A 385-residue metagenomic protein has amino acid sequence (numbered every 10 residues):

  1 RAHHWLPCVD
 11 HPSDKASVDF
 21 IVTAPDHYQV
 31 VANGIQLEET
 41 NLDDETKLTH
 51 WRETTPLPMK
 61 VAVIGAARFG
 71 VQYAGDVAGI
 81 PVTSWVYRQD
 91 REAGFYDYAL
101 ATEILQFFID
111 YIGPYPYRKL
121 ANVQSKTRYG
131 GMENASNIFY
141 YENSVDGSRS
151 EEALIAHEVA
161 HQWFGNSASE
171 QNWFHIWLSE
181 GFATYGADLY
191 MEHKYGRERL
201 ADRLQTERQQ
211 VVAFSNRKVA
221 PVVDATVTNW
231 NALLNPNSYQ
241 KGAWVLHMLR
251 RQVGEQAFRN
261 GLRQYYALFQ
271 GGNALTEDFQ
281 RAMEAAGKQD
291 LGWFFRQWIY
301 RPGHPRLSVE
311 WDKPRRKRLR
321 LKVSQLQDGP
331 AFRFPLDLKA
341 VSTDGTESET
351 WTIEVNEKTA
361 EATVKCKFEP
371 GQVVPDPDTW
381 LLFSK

Functional and structural regions predicted by a protein language model:
A2, P7-A156, Y185-D188: Hydrophobic helix-coil surface modules that form long, contiguous segments used for peptide/substrate interaction
P7, Y87-Y96, N172-W173, A232-N235 (+2 more regions): Second-shell loop/turn segments in exported
V31, L291-G292, P305-L307, W311-D376: Beta-strand-rich binding/interaction modules
A78-P81, G131-M132, H157-Q162, V212-T226: Active-site-adjacent bridging/hinge elements
Y98-A99, N137-Q205, L262: Zinc-dependent metallopeptidase catalytic helix centered on the HExxH motif and its immediate flanking segment
F174, E180-M248, Q252-V253, F269-Q270: Acidic/His/Gly-enriched intrinsically disordered linker/tail segments that often contain short helix/coil "MoRF-like"
V227, N235-L321: Amphipathic alpha-helical substructures
P377-K385: Short acidic/polar inter-strand loop motif in beta-rich domains
